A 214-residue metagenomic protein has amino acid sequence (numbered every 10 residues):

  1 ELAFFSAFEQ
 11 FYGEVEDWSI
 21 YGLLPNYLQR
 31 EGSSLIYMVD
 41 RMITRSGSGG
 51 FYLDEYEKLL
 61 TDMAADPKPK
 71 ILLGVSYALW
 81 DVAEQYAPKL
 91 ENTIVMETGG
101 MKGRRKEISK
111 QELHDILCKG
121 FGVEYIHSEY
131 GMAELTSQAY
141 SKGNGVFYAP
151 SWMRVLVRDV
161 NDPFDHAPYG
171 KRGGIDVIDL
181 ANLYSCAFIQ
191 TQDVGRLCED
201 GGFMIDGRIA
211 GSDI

Functional and structural regions predicted by a protein language model:
E1, I36-D40: "Short basic amphipathic alpha-helical interaction patches in structured regions
E1-G13: Conserved structural elements of the adenylate-forming
G13-D17, G32, R41-I214: Active-site glycine/GP-rich loop and adjacent strand/helix microenvironment that borders small-molecule binding pockets
W18-P25: Short hydrophobic beta-strand segments
N26-Y37: Conserved coil-to-alpha-helix start sites within the AMP-binding
